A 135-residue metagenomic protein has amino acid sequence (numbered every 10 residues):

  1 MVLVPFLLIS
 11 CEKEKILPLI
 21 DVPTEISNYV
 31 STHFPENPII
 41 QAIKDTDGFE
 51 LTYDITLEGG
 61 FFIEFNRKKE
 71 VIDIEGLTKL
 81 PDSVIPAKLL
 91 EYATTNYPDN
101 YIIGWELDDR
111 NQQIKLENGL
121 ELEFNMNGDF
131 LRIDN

Functional and structural regions predicted by a protein language model:
M1-V4: Sec-dependent signal peptide recognition, specifically the positively charged N-region followed immediately by
L7-S10: C-terminal motif of bacterial Sec signal peptides marking the signal peptidase cleavage site
K13: Short, conserved catalytic or interaction motifs in soluble domains
P18-N135: First exposed extracellular module after export/assembly in secreted or surface-exposed proteins
